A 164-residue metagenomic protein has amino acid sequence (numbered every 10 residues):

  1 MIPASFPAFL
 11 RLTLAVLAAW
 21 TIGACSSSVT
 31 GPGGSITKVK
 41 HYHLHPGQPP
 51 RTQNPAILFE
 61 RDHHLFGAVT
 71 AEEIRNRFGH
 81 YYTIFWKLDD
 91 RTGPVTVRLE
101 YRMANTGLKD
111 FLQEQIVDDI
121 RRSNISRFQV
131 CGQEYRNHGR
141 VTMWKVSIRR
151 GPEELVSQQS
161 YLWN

Functional and structural regions predicted by a protein language model:
M1-C25: Sec-dependent bacterial lipoprotein signal peptides
A19-Y42: Bacterial Sec signal peptide processing site at the extreme N-terminus
T52-D90, S123-V130: Contiguous beta-strand segments within globular domains
G93-F111, V146-I148: Extended low-complexity, serine/threonine- and proline-enriched intrinsically disordered segments
I116-N124: Short proline/glycine- and polar residue-rich coil/turn motifs
F128-G139: Short, hydrophobic beta-strand segments
R140-E154: Internal, hydrophobic beta-strand segments that form the core of beta-sheet-rich folds
E154-N164: Short beta-strand elements
